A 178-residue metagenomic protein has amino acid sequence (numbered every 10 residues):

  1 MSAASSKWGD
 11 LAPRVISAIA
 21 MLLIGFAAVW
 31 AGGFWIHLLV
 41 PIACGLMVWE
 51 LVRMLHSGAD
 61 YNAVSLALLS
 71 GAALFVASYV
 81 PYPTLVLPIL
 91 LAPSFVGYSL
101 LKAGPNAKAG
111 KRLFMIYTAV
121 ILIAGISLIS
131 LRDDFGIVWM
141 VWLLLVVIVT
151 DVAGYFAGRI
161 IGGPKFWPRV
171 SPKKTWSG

Functional and structural regions predicted by a protein language model:
S2-S177: Membrane-embedded alpha-helical bundles of polytopic integral membrane proteins
